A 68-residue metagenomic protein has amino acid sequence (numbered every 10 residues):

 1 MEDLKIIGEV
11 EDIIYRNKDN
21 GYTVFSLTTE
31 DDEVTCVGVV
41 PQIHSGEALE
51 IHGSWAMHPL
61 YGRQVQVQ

Functional and structural regions predicted by a protein language model:
E2, V24, S54-Q68: OB-fold/S1-family single-stranded nucleic acid-binding modules
E2-N17, G53: Structural detector for short beta-strands of small beta-barrel domains
L4, G21-T23, E47-L49: Residues at beta-strand starts and edge strands
I7, V37-H52: Short nucleic-acid-contacting surface segments enriched for D/E, G, S/T with interspersed K/R
E11, T28-E30, A56: Solvent-exposed residues in well-ordered beta-strands and their adjoining turns, especially edge/terminal strands
Y15-L27: Short aromatic-glycine-enriched beta-strand elements
D19, H44-E47, P59-R63: Short flexible coil/turn linkers enriched for glycine and charged/polar residues that connect secondary-structure
V24-H44: Beta-strand/loop nucleic-acid-binding surfaces
